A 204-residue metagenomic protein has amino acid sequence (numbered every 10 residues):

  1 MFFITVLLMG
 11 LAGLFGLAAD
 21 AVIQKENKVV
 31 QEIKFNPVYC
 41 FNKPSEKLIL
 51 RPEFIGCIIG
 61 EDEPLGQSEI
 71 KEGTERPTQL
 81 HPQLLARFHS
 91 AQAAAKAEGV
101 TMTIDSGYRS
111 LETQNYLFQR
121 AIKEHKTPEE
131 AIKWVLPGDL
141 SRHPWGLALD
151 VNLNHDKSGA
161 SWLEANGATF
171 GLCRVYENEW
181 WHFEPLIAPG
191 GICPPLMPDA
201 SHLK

Functional and structural regions predicted by a protein language model:
F2-G107, L111-K204: Extracytoplasmic cell-surface/polysaccharide-interacting catalytic and binding patches
